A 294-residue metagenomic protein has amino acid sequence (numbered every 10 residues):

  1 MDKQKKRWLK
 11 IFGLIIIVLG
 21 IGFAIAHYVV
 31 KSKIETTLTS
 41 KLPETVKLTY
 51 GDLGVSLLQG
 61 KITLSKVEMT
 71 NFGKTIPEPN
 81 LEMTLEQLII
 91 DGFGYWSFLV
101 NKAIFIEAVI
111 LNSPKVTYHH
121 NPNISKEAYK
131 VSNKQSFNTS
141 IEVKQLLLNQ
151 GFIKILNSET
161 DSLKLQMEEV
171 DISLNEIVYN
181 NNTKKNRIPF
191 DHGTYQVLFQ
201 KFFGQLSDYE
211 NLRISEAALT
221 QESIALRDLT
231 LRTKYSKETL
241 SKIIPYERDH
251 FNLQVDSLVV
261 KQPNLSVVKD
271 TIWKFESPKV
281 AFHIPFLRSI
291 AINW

Functional and structural regions predicted by a protein language model:
M1-D2, N123: Surface-exposed charge patches in extracellular/virion surface proteins
D2-E44, T160, L165, D171: N-terminal type II signal-anchor transmembrane helix that functions as the membrane-insertion/stop-transfer segment
K5, L14, V18, E44 (+4 more regions): General secondary-structure edge motif
L9-G13, E142, T230: Short, compositionally biased low-complexity segments
S32-S40, S125, K130-F137: Sec-dependent signal peptide cleavage junction
T49-N123, S132-E159, L165-E168, N175-L229 (+1 more regions): Flexible beta-edge/linker motif
L231-T233, K237-T239: Surface-exposed extracellular loop regions of Gram-negative outer-membrane beta-barrel proteins
